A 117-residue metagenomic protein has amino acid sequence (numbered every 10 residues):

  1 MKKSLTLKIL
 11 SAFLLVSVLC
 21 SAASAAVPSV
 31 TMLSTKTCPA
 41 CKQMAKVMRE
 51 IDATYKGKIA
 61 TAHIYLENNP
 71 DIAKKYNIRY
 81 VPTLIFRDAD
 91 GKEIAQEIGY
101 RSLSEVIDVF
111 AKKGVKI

Functional and structural regions predicted by a protein language model:
M1-S11: Bacterial N-terminal signal peptides that target proteins for export
I9-S21: Bacterial N-terminal signal peptides
L19-P28, P70: A short beta-strand-turn-helix
S24-T54: Local sequence-structure signature of Cys/Sec-based thiol-disulfide redox active-site neighborhoods
M32-L33, D52, K56-P70, Y100: Thiol-based oxidoreductase modules, predominantly thioredoxin-like and allied folds used for disulfide exchange
T35-P39, E67-D71, R79, K92-E93 (+1 more regions): Solvent-exposed loop/turn segments at secondary-structure junctions within structured extracellular/periplasmic domains
Y76-I85: Structural micro-motif
F86-I117: Non-catalytic, surface beta->alpha helical segment in thiol-disulfide oxidoreductase systems
